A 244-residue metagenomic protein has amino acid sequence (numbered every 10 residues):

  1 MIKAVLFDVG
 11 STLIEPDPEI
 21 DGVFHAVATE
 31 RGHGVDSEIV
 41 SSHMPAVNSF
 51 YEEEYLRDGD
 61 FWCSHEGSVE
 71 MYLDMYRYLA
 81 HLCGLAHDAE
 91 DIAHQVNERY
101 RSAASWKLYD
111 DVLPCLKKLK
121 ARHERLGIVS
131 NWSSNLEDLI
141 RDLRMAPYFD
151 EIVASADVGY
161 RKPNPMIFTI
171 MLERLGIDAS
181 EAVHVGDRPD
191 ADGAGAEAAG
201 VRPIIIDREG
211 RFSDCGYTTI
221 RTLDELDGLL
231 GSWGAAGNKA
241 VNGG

Functional and structural regions predicted by a protein language model:
M1-V5, E15, T29, G34 (+5 more regions): Asp-based, Mg2+/Mn2+-dependent phosphohydrolase catalytic module
I2-D110: N-terminal helical cap/lid subdomain that shapes the substrate entry/recognition surface in HAD-like hydrolases
